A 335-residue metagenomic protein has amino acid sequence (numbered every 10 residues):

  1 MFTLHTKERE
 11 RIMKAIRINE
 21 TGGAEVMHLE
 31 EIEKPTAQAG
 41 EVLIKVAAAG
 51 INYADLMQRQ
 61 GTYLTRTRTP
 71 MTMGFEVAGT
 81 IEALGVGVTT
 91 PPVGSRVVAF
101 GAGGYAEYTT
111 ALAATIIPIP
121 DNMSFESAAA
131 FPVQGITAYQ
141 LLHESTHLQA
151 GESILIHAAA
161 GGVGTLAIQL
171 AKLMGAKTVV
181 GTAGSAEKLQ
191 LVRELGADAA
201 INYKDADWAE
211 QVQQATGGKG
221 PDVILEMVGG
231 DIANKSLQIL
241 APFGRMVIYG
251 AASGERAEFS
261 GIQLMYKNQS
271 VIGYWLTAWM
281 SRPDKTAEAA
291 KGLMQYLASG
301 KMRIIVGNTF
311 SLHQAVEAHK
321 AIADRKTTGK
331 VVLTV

Functional and structural regions predicted by a protein language model:
F2-I12: Short, Lys/Arg-enriched N-terminal segments with co-localized hydrophobic residues within the first ~10-30 amino acids
E33-G50, T62-G103: Glycine-rich beta-strand-centered segment in the early N-terminal region that forms part of a ligand/cofactor-binding
M57, R68, T90, R96-A160: NAD(P)H dinucleotide-binding glycine-rich loop of Rossmann-like/cofactor-binding domains, especially the beta1-alpha1
A129-D205: Mid-domain Rossmann-like dinucleotide-binding core that forms the NAD(H)/NADP(H) cofactor-binding site
A158-A159, V228, A251: NAD(P)H cofactor-binding loop motif with strongest signal on the N-terminal glycine-rich segment
A176, E187, V192, D231-M302 (+1 more regions): Glycine-rich phosphate-binding loop and adjacent beta-alpha segment of Rossmann(oid) nucleotide-cofactor-binding
W208-G218: Short amphipathic alpha-helix with an adjacent loop that forms part of the alpha/beta core around
G218, S299-N308, V316-V335: C-terminal capping/lid region of NAD(P)-dependent oxidoreductase domains
